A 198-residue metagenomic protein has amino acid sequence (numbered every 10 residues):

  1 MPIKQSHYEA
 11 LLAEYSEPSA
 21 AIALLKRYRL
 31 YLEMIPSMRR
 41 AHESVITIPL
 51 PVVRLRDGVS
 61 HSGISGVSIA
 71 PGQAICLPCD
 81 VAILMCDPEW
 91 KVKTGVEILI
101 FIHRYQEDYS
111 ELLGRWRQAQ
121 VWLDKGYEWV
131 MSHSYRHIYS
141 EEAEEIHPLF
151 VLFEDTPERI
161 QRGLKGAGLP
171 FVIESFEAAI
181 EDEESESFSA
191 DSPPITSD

Functional and structural regions predicted by a protein language model:
M1-R29: Interdomain/boundary linker segments immediately adjacent to catalytic/signaling cores
Y15, A74, K93, R136-E144: Short, surface-exposed loop and linker segments with low hydrophobicity and enrichment for Pro/Ser/Thr
S16, T47-P49, C76, I146 (+2 more regions): Selective for proline/serine-rich intrinsically disordered segments in cytosolic/nuclear regulatory regions
A21-L24, Y28, L32-V96, Y105-D108: Active-site metal-binding core of divalent-cation-utilizing nuclease and nuclease-like domains
L32, P36, V121, R162: Charged/polar, solvent-exposed surface patches and flexible loops
V45-I46, V81-A82, G95-I100, E142-L152: Hydrophobic beta-strand segments of well-ordered beta-sheets in folded domains
Q106-G114, D124, W129-D198: Non-catalytic C-terminal interaction segments of nucleic acid-processing enzymes
W116-Q120: Short amphipathic C-terminal alpha-helix that caps PH/PH-like domains
